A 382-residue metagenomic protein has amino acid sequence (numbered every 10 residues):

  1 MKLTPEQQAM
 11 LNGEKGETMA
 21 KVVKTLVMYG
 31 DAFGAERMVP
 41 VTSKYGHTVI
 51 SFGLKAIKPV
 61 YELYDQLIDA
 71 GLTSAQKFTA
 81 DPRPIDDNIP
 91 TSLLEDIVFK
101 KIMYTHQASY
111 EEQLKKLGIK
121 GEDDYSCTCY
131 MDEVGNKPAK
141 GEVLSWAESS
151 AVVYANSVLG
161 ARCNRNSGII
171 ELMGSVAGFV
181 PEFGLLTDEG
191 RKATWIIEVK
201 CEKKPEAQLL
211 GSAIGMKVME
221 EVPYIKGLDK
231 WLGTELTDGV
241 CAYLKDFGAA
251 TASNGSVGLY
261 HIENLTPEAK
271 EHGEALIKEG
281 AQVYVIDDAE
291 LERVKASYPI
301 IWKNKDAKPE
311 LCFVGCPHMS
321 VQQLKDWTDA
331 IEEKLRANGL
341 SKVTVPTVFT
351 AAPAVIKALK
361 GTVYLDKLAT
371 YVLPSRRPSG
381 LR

Functional and structural regions predicted by a protein language model:
M1-R382: Non-transmembrane, aqueous-exposed alpha-helical and coiled segments at domain scale
